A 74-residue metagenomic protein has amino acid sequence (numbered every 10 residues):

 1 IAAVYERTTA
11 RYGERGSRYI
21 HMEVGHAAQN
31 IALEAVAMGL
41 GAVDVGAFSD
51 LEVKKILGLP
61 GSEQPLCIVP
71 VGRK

Functional and structural regions predicted by a protein language model:
I1-K74: Acidic, surface-exposed loops and disordered segments
